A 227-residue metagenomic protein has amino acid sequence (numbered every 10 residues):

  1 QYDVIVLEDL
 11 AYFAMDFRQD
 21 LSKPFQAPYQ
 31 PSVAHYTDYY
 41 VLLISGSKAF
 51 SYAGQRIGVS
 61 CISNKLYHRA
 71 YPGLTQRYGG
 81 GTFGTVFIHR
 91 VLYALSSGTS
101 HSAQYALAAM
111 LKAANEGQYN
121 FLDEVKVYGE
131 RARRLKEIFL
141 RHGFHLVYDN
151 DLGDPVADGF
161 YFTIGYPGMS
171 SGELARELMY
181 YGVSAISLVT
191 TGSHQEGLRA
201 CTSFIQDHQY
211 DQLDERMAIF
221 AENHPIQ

Functional and structural regions predicted by a protein language model:
Q1-S22: Catalytic PLP-binding core of fold-type I/II PLP enzymes
E8, L21-S47, V59-C61, L198: Conserved active-site segment immediately N-terminal to the catalytic lysine that forms the internal aldimine
Y36, R176-Q227: PLP-dependent enzyme catalytic core of the Aspartate aminotransferase-like
Y36-K126: Conserved core segment of the aminotransferase class I/II
C61, T163-G165, C201-S203: Short hydrophobic/aromatic beta-strand micro-patches that form the beta-sheet surface supporting nucleotide- or nucleic
H101-Q104, A108, F121-L140, L146-G165: Conserved glycine-rich beta-strand-loop-beta hairpin in the small C-terminal domain of fold type I
